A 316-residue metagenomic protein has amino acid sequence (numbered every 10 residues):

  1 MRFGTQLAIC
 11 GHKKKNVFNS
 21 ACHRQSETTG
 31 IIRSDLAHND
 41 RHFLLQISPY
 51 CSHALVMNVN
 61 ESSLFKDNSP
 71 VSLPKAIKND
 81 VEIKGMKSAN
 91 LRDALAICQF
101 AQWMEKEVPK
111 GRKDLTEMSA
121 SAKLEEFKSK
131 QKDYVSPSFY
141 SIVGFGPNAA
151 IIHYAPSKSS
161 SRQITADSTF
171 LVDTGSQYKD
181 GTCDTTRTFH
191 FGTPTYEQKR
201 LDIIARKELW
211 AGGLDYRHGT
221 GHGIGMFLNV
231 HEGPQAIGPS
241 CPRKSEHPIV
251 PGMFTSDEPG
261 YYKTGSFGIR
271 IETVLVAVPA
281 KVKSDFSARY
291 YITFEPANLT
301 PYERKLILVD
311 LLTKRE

Functional and structural regions predicted by a protein language model:
M1-A21, I32-L36, D40-E82, N90-L91 (+4 more regions): Charged, cofactor-coupling segments
T28-G30, A120, F145-A150, G223: Short acidic loop-to-helix transition motifs that present clustered carboxylates
N90-Q102, P109-K128, S136: Active-site pocket-lining segments that scaffold enzyme catalytic pockets across diverse folds
D114-A122, A211, G221-I224, L228: An alpha-helix initiation/capping motif
K128-K132, L209: Short regulatory alpha-helical segment in sensory/regulatory domains of signaling proteins that mediates
S136-G146, T220-G223: Long, charged, glycine-rich C-terminal linkers/tails
Y216: Lipid-handling modules and contact-site tethers
